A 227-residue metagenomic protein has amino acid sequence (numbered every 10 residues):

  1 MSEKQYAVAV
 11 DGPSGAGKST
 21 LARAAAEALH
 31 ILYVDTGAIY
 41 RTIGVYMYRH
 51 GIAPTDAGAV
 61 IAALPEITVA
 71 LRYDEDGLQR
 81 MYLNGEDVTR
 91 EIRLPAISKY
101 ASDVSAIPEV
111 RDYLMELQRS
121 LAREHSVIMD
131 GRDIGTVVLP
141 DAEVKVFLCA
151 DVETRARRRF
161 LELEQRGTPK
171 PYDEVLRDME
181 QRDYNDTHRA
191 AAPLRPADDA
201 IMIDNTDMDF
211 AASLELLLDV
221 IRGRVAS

Functional and structural regions predicted by a protein language model:
M1-A7: Extreme N-terminal, non-catalytic leader segments that precede Walker-type/kinase nucleotide-binding cores
V10: Hydrophobic anchor at the beta1->P-loop junction of P-loop NTPases
P13: P-loop (Walker A) phosphate-binding loop of NTP-binding proteins
K18: Conserved lysine of the Walker
L21: Hydrophobic positions on the alpha1 helix immediately C-terminal to the Walker A/P-loop
E27-R93: N-terminal phosphate/diphosphate-binding loop that engages ATP/GTP or pyrophosphate donors across diverse enzyme folds
Y73, Q118-H125, I134-V137, D141 (+1 more regions): Small-molecule kinase domains that catalyze NTP-dependent phosphoryl transfer to phosphate-bearing small molecules
T89-T168: ATP-dependent NMP and nucleoside kinases share a basic, alpha-helical "lid"
